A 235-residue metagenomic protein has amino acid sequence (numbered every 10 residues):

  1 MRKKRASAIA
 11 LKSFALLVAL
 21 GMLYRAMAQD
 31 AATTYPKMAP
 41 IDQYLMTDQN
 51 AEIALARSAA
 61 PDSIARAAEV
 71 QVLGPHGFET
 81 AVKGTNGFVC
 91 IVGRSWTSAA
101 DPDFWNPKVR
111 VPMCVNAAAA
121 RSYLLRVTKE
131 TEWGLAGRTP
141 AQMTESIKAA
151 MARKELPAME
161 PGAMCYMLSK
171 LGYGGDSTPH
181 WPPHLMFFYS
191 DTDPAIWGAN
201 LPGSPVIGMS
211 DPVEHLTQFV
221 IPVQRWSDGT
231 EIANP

Functional and structural regions predicted by a protein language model:
M1-I9: N-terminal secretory signal peptides that target proteins for export/translocation
D30-P235: Primary mode marks residue(s) on the alpha4-beta5-alpha5 output face of response regulator receiver
